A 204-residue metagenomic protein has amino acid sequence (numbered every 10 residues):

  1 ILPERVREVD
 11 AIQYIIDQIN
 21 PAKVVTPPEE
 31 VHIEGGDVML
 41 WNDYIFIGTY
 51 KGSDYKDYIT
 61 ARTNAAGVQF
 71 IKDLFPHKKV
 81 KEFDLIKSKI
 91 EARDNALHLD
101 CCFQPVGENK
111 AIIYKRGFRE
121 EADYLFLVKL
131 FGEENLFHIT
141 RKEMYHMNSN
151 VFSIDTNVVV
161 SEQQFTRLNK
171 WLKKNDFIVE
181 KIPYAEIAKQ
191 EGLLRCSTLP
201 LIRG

Functional and structural regions predicted by a protein language model:
I1-G204: The feature marks the mature, well-folded catalytic cores of soluble enzymes
